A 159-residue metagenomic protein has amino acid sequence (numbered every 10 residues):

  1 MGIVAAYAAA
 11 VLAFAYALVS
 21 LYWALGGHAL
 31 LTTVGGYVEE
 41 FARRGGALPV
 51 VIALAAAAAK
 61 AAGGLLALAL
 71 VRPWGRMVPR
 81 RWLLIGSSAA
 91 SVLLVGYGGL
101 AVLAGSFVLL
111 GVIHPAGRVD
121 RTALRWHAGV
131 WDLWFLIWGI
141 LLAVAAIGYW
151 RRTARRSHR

Functional and structural regions predicted by a protein language model:
M1-Y16: Cytosolic juxtamembrane helix and N-cap/initiation of the first transmembrane helix
G2, L66-S91, W150-R159: Cytoplasmic juxtamembrane regions at transmembrane-helix boundaries
A15-G27, V92-L109: C-terminal TM-helix exit segments that contain a strictly Trp-centered aromatic cap at the helix terminus
Y16-G45, V50-V51: Hydrophobic transmembrane helix segments
Y37-E39, V102-H127: Interfacial non-cytosolic loop connecting adjacent transmembrane helices
G45-A69, S88-V92: Core segments of alpha-helical transmembrane spans in multipass integral membrane proteins
V51, I85-S87, R118-W138: Individual transmembrane alpha-helices with interfacial aromatic-anchor signatures
A57-L65, V130-A145: Hydrophobic cores of alpha-helical transmembrane segments in multi-pass inner/ER membrane proteins, independent
